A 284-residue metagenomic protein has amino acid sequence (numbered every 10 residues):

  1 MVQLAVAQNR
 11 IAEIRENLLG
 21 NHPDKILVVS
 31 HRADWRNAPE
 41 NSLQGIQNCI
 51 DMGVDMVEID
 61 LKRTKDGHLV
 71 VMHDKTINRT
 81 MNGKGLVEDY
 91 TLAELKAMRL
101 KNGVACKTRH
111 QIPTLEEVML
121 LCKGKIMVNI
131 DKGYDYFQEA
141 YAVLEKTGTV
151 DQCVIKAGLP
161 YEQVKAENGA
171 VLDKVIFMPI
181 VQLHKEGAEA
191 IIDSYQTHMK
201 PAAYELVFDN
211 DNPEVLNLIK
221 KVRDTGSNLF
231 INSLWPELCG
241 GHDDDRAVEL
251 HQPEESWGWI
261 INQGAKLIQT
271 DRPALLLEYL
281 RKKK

Functional and structural regions predicted by a protein language model:
V2-K284: Phosphate-group recognition and catalysis centered on beta-loop-alpha active-site segments
